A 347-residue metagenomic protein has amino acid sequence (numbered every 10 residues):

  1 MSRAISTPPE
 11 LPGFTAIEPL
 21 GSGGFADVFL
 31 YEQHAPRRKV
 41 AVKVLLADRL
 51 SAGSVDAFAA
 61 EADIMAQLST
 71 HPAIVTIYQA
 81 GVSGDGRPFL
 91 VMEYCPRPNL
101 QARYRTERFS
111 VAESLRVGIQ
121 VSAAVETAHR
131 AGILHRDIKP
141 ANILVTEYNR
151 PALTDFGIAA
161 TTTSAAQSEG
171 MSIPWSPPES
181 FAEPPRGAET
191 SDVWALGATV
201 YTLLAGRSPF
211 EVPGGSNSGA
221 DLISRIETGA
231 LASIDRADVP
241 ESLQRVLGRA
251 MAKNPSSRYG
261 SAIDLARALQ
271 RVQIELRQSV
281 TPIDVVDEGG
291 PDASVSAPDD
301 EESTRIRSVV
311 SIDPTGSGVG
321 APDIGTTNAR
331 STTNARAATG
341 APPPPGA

Functional and structural regions predicted by a protein language model:
I17-G23, V28: Protein kinase glycine-rich loop
L46-L68: AlphaC helix of the eukaryotic protein kinase fold
Q79-G81: A short, aromatic-enriched beta-strand patch in the conserved N-lobe beta-sheet of the protein kinase catalytic domain
G84-N99, R103: Conserved short submotifs of the Hanks-type protein kinase catalytic core that shape the nucleotide-binding pocket
V117-G118: Activation segment signature within eukaryotic-like protein kinase domains
V121-I133: Protein kinase catalytic-loop region centered on the HRD/HxD motif
R258: Conserved HRD-motif arginine in the catalytic loop of eukaryotic-like protein kinases
